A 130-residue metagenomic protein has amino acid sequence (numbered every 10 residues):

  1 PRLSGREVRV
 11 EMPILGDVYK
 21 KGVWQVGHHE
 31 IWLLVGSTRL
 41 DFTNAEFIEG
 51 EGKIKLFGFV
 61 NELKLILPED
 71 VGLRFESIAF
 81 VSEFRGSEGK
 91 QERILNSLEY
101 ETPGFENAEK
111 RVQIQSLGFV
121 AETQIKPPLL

Functional and structural regions predicted by a protein language model:
P1-L3: N-terminal alpha-helical membrane-insertion module
G5-E7: N-terminal, intrinsically disordered, polar/charged segments of Gram-positive cell-envelope systems that serve as
V10-L130: Short, surface-exposed interaction patches in beta-rich subdomains that mediate adhesion/assembly near membranes
